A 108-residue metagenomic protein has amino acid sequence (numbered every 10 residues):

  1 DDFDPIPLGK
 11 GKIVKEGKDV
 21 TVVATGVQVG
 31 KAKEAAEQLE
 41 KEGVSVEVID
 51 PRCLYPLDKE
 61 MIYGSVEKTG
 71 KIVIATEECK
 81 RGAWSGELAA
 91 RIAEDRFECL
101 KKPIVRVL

Functional and structural regions predicted by a protein language model:
D1-L108: Thiamine diphosphate
